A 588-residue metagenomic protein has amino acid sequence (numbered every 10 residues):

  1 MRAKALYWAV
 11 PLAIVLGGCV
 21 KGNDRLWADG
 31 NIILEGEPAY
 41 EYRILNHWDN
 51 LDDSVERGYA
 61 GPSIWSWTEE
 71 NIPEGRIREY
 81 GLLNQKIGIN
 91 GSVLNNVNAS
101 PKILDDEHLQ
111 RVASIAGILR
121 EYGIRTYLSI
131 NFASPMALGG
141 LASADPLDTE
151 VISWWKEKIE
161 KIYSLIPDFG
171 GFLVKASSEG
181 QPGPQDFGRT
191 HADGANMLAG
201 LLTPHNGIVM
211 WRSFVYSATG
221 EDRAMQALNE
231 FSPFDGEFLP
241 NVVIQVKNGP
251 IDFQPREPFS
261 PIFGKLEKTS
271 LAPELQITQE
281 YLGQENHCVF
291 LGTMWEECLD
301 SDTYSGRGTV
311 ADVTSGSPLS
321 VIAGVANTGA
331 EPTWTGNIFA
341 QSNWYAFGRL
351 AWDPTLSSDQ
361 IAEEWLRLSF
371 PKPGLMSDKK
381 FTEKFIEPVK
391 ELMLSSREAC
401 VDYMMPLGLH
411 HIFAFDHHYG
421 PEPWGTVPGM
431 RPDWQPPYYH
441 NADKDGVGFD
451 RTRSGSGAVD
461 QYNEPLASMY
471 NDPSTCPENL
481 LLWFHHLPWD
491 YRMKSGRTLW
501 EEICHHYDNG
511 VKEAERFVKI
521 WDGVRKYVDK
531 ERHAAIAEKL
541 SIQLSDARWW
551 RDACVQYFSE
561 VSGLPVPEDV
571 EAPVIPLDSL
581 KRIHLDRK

Functional and structural regions predicted by a protein language model:
M1-W8: Bacterial N-terminal signal peptides that target proteins for export
W8-V15: Bacterial N-terminal signal peptides
G18-A28, S579-K588: Basic/polar N-terminal segments that are highly enriched at the extreme N-terminus, encompassing both cleavable
V20-K156, E160-G171, T203, F290: Feature activates predominantly on carbohydrate-active enzymes
W67, G140-E363, F370, G374: Catalytic-core regions of glycoside hydrolase
R78-G81, A113, W155-I159, A195-N196 (+2 more regions): Short, hydrophobic/amphipathic alpha-helical packing segments that form internal helix faces or helix-helix interfaces
L83, N95, L165, L201-H205 (+4 more regions): Structured segments of extracytoplasmic/periplasmic soluble domains in secreted or envelope-associated proteins
R307-K588: Catalytic domains of carbohydrate-active enzymes that cleave complex glycans
